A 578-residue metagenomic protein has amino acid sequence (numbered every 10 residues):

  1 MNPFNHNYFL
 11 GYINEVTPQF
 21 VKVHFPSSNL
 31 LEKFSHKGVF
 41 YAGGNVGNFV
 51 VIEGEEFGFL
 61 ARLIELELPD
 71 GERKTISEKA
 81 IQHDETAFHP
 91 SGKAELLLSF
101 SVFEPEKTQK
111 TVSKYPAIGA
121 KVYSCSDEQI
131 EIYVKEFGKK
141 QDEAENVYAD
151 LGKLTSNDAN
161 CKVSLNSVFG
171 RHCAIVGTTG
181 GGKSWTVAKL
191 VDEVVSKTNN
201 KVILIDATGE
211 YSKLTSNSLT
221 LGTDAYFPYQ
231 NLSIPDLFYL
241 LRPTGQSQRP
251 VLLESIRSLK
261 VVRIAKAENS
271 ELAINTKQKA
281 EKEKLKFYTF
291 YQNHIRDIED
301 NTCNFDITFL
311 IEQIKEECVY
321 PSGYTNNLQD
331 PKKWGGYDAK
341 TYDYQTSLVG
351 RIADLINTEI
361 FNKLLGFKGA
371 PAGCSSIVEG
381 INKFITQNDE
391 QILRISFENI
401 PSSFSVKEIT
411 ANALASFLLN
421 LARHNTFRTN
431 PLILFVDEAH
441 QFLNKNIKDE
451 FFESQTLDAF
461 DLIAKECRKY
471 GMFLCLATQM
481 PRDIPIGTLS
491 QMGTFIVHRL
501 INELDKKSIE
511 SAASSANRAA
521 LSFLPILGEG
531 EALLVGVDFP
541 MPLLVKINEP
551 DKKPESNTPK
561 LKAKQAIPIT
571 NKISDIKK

Functional and structural regions predicted by a protein language model:
M1-V176, L190, R428-N430, K445-K448 (+1 more regions): Basic- and hydrophobic-enriched, low-structure N-terminal and domain-boundary segments that flank ATP-binding catalytic
N146-F227, I486, S508-I509, L534 (+3 more regions): Glycine-rich phosphate-binding loop of nucleotide-binding enzymes
N199-I203, D389-I392, T429-I433, Y470-C475: Loop/turn-to-beta-strand initiation segments
A207, Y211, S233, L432 (+3 more regions): Helical "lid/switch" subdomain of P-loop NTPase nucleotide-binding domains
K213-T215, Y229-I234, Y239-A459: P-loop NTPase motor domains
F238-T244, T456-L457, D461-K546: Conserved ATP-driven motor cores of ASCE-family P-loop NTPases powering translocation/secretion/packaging/pilus
L252-I274, F523-K552: Conserved AAA+ ATPase small/helical "lid" subdomain
T302, Q313, Y320-S322, E529-K578: Conserved P-loop NTPase motor module
